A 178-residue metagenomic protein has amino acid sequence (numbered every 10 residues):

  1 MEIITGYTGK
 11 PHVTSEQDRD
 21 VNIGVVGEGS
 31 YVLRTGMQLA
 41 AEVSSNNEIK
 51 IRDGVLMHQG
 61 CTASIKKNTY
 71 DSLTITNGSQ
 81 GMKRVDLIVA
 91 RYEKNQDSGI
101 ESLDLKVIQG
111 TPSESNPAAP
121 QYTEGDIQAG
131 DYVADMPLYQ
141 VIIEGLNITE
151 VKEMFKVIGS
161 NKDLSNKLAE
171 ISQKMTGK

Functional and structural regions predicted by a protein language model:
M1-H58: N-terminal "first-domain core" detector
T5-P11, I51-K178: Beta-strand-rich solenoidal segments
